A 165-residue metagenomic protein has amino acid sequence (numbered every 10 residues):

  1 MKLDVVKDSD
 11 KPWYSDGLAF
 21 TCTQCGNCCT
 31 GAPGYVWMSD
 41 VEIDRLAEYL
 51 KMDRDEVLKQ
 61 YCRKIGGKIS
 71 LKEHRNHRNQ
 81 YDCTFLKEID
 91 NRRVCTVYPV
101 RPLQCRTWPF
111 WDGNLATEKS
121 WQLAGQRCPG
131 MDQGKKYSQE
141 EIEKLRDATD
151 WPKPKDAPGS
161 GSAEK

Functional and structural regions predicted by a protein language model:
M1-K165: Short loop/turn segments that flank or connect secondary-structure elements
